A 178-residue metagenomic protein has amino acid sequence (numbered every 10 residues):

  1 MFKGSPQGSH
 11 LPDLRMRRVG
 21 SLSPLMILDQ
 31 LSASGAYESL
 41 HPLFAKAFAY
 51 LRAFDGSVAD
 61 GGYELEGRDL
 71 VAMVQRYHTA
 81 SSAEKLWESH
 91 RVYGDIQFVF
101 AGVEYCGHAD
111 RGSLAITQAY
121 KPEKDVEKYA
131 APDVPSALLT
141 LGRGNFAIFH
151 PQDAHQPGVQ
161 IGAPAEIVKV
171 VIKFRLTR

Functional and structural regions predicted by a protein language model:
G8, P12-V74, L86-S89: A short, N-terminal "cap"/entry segment at the start of jelly-roll beta-barrel domains of the cupin/DSBH fold
D60-S81, V92-F100, H108: A short glycine-rich, His/Asp/Glu-containing loop-to-beta-strand
G67, A83-G94, G112-P122, V134 (+2 more regions): A short beta-loop-beta micro-motif enriched in histidine and acidic residues
R91-Y105, D110, P122-A130, K173-F174: Short, conserved beta-strand element in jelly-roll/cupin
I96, F146-I148, P164-R178: A short hydrophobic beta-strand segment most commonly corresponding to one strand of the jelly-roll/cupin
T140-G158: Conserved metal-binding segment of the jelly-roll/cupin
V159-A163: Short proline/glycine-enriched turn/loop segments at secondary-structure junctions
